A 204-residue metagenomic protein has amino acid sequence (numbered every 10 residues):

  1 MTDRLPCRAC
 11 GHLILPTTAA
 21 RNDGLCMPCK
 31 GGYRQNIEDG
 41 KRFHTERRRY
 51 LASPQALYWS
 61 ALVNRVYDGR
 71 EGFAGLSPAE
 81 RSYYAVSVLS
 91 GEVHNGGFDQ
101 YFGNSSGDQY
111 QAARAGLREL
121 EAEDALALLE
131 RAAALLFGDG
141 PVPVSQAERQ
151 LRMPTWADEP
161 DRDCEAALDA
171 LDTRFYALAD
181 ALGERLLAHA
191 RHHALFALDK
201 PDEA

Functional and structural regions predicted by a protein language model:
T2-P6, N22-L25: Short metal-coordination and nucleic-acid-contact micro-motifs, chiefly zinc-binding Cys/His arrays
T2-R4, K30-E38: Short domain-boundary/entry signatures in modular proteins, especially in secreted/extracellular architectures
R8-R21: Acidic/histidine-enriched, beta-strand-rich ligand/metal-binding domains
H12, G31-R34, H94: Residue-level marker of positions within ordered structural domains that often coincide with functionally constrained
A19-R34: Cysteine-rich micro-motifs
R21, N36-N95, D99-Y110, G116-A204: Extended, alpha-helix-rich binding/interface surfaces that flank or overlap catalytic cores and mediate recognition
